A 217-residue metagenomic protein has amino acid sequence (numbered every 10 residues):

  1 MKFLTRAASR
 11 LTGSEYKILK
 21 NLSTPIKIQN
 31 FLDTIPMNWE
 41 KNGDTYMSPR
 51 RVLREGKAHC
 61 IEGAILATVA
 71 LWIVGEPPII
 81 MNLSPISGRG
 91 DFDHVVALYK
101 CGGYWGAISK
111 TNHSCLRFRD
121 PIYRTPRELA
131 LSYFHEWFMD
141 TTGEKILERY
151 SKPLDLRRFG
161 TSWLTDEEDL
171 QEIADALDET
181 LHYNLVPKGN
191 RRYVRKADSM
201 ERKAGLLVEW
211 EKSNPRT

Functional and structural regions predicted by a protein language model:
M1-T217: A structural boundary/capping signal
